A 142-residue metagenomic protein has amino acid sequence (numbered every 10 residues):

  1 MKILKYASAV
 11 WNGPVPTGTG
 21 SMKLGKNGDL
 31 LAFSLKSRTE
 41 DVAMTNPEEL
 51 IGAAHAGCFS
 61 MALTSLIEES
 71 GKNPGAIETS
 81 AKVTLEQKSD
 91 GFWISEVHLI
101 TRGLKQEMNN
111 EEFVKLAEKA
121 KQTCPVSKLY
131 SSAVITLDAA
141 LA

Functional and structural regions predicted by a protein language model:
M1-A53, S60-A142: Extended beta-strand/beta-hairpin segments
